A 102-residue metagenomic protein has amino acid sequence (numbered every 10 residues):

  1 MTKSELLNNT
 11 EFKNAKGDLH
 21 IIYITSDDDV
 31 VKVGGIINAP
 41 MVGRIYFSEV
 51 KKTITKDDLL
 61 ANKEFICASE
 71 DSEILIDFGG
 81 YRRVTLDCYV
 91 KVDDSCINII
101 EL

Functional and structural regions predicted by a protein language model:
M1-E5: Short, intrinsically disordered N-terminal pre-domain segments
F12-L102: Detector for the mature cores of small, proteolytically processed and post-translationally modified peptide effectors
